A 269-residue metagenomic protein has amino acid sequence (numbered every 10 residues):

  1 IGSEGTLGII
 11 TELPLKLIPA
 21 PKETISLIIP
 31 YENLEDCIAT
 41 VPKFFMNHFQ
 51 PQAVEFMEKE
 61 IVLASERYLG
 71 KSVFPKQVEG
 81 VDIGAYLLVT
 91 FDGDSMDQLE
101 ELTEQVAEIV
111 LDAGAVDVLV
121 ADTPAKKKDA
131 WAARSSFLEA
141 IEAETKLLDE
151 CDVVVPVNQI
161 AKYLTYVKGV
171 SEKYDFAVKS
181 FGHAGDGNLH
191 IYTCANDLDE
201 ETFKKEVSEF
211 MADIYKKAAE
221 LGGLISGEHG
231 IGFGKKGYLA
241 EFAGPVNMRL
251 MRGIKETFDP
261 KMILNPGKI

Functional and structural regions predicted by a protein language model:
I1-G227, I231-I269: Noncatalytic alpha-helical scaffold of FAD-dependent oxidoreductases
